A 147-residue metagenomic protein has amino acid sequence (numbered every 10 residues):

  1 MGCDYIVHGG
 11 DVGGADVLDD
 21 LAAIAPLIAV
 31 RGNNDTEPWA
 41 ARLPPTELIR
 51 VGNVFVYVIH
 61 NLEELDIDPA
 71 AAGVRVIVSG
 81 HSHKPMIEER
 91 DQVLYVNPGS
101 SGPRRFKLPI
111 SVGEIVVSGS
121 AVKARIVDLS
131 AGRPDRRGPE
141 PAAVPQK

Functional and structural regions predicted by a protein language model:
M1-V51: Core catalytic region of metal-dependent phosphoesterases/phosphodiesterases, especially metallo-beta-lactamase-like
Y5-D11, L27-N33, Y57-H60, V76-H83 (+1 more regions): Active-site neighborhood of phospho(di)ester-bond hydrolases with catalytic His/Asp-centered motifs
V12-V17, N34-A40, E63-D68, V78-E89 (+1 more regions): Active-site environment of divalent metal-dependent phosphoester hydrolases
D20-I24, L43-P45, A72-G73, D91-L94 (+1 more regions): Short, glycine/charged-enriched secondary-structure capping and boundary segments
L48-G52, E89, V96-K147: Binuclear metal-dependent phosphoesterase catalytic core
G52-S79, V93: Mid-chain, well-packed structural core segment of small domains
